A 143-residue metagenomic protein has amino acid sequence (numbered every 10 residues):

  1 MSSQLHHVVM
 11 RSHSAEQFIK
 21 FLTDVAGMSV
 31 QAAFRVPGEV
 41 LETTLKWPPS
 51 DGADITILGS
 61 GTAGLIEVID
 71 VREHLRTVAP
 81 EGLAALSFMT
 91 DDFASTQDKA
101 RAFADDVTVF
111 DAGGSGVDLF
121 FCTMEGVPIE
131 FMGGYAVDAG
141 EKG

Functional and structural regions predicted by a protein language model:
M1, V9-M10, A33, F88 (+1 more regions): Vicinal oxygen chelate
S2-L5, F18: N-terminal leader/capping segments at the start of a protein or of a new domain
L5-H13, D54-K99, D118-T123, V127: Vicinal oxygen chelate
R11-A63: Core segments of cupin and vicinal oxygen chelate
G27, L65, A104-D106: A generic structural signal for alpha->beta connector loops
V30, T77-E81, E141-G143: A short, polar/proline- and glycine-enriched secondary-structure boundary/capping micro-motif
G38-T43, E73-R76, T108: A cross-kingdom feature marking solvent-exposed beta-strand/loop segments within repeated, beta-rich binding/scaffold
